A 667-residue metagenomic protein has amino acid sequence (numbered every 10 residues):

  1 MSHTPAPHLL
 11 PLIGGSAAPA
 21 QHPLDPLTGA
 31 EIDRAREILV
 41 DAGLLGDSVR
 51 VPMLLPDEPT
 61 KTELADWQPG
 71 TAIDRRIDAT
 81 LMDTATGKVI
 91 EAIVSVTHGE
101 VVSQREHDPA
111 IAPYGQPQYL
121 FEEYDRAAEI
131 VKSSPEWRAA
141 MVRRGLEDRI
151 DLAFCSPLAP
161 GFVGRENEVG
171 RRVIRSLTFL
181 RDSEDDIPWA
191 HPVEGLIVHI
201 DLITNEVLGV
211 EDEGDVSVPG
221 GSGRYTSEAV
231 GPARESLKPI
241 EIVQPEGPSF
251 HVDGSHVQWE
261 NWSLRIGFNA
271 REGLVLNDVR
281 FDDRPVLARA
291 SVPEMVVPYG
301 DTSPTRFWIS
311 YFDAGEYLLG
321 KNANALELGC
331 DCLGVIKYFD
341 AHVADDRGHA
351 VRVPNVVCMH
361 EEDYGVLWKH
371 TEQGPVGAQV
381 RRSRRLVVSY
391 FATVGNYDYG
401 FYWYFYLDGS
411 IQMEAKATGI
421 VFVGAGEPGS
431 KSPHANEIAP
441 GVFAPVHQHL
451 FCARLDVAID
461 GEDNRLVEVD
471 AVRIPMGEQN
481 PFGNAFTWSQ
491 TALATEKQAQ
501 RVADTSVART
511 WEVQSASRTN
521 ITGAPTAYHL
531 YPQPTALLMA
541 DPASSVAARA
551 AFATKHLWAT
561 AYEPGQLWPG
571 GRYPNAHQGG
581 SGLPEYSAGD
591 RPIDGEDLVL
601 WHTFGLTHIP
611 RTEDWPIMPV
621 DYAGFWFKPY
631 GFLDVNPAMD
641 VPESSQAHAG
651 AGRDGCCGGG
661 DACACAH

Functional and structural regions predicted by a protein language model:
S2-P7, I13, I32, V96 (+5 more regions): Extended effector regions of multi-domain proteins
P11-H22: N-terminal low-complexity, Pro/Thr/Ser-rich intrinsically disordered segments that act as propeptides or flexible
P23-A65, Y119-G164: Short, non-transmembrane alpha-helical segments in secretory-pathway proteins
G46-H98, D148-D201, E260, V388: Exposed beta-strand-loop-beta-strand "reactive/processing" segments of non-cytosolic proteins
